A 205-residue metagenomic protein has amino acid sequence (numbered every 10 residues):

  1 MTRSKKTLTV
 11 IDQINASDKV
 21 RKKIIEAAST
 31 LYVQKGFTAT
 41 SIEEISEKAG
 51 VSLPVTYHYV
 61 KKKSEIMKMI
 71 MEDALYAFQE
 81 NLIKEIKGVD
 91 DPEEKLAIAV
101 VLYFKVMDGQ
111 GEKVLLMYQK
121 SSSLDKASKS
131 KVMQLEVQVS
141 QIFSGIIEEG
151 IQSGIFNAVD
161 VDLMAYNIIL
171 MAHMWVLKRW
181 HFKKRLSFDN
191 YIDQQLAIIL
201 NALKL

Functional and structural regions predicted by a protein language model:
M1-K19: N-terminal intrinsically disordered/low-complexity leader segments
K19, K23, A27, L31-E65 (+1 more regions): Helix-turn-helix
A27-L31, V106, M171: Short amphipathic alpha-helical elements of helix-turn-helix/winged-helix folds
Q34-T38, V89, Q110, S153: Short coil/turn segments at alpha/beta junctions that flank glycine-rich nucleotide-binding fingerprints
M69, I83-E112, M164-I168: Hydrophobic alpha-helical connector segments
Y76-Q79, I83-K84, A127-S153, D162-Y166 (+2 more regions): Amphipathic alpha-helical packing segments from all-alpha helical-bundle domains
V114-Q119, K129, I151-A197: Hydrophobic/aromatic-rich alpha-helical bundle segments in the mid-to-C-terminal region
